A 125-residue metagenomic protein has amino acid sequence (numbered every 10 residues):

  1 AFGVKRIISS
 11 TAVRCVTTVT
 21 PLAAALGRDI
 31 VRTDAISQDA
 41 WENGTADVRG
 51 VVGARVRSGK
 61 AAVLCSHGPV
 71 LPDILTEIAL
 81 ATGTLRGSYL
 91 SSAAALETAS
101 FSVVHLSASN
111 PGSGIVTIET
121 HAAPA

Functional and structural regions predicted by a protein language model:
A1-A61, A93: Phosphate-coordination/substrate-recognition cap region in phosphate-metabolizing enzymes
V4, G112-T117: A broad structural signal for short, well-ordered beta-strand segments within beta-sheet-rich domains
I8, G59-I74: Beta-strand elements within well-structured catalytic alpha/beta cores of enzymes that handle phosphate/sulfate esters
T18-V19, D73-T76: Short glycine-/acidic-enriched loop or helix-start segments at secondary-structure transitions that form or flank
L26, I78-T82: Active-site catalytic pocket residues across diverse enzymes, especially alpha/beta-hydrolases
D34-I36, S107, A122: Residues at the C-termini of beta-strands that transition into short coil/loop
T82-G114: Domain-level recognition of soluble alpha/beta enzyme cores, biased toward histidine phosphatases/phosphomutases
V116-A125: Short, solvent-exposed aromatic-acidic interface loops
